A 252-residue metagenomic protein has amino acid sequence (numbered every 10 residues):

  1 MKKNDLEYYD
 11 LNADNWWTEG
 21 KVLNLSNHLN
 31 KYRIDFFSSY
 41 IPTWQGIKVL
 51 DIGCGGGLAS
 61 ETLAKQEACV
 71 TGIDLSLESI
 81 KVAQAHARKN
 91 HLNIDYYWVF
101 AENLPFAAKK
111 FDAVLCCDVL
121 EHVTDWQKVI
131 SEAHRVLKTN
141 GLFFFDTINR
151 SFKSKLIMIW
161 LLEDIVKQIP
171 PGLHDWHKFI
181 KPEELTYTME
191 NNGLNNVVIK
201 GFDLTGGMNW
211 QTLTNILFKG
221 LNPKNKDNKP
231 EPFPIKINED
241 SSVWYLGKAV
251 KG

Functional and structural regions predicted by a protein language model:
M1-T18: N-terminal, positively charged/glycine-rich alpha-helical extensions of SAM-dependent methyltransferases
N27-I47: Conserved alpha-helix/loop element of class I SAM-dependent methyltransferases that forms part of the SAM/SAH-binding
L58-N103: Class I SAM-dependent methyltransferase SAM/SAH-binding core
N90, Y187, N196-G252: A C-terminal cap/extension of S-adenosyl-L-methionine-dependent methyltransferases that defines the acceptor-substrate
E102-A113: A short acidic, Gly/Pro-enriched loop at the edge of an enzyme's catalytic core that lines a small-molecule cofactor
Q127-L142: A short glycine-rich, Lys/Arg-flanked "PGG" loop and its adjoining helix->strand segment in the class I
F144-K167: Conserved class I S-adenosyl-L-methionine
T147, K167-E184: Acceptor-substrate binding/catalytic loop of class I
